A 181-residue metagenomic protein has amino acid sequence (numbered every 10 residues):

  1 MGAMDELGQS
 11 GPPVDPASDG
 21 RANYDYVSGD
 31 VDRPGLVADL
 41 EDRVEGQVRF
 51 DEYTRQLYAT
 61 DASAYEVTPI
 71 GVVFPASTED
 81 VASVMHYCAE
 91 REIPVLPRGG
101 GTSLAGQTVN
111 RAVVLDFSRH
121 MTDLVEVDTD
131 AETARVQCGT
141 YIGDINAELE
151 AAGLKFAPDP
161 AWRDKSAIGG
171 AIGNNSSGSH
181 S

Functional and structural regions predicted by a protein language model:
M1-A62, Y87-I93: N-terminal accessory segments
L40, S63-V95, V113, F117-P160 (+2 more regions): N-terminal glycine-rich flavin-associated loop
V48, L57-Y58, L104, L124 (+2 more regions): Short clusters of hydrophobic/aromatic residues that line enzyme substrate/ligand-binding pockets
Y53, A161-R163: Active-site beta-loop-alpha junctions enriched in small/polar residues
D61-S63, L104-V109: Short glycine-biased active-site loop of nucleotidyltransferases that positions the nucleotide triphosphate and helps
R98: Conserved PLP cofactor-binding pocket of PLP-dependent enzymes
K165-A167: Beta-rich nucleic-acid/ligand-interaction surfaces
